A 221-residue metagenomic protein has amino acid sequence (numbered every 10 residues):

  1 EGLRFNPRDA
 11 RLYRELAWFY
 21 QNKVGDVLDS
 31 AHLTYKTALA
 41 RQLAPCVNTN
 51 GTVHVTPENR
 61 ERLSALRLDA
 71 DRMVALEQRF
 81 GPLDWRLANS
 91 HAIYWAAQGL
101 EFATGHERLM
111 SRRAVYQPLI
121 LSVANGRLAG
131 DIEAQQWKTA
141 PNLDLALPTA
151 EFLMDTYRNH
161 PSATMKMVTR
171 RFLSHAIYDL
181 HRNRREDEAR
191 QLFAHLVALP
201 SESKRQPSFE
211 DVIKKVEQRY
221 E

Functional and structural regions predicted by a protein language model:
E1-R8, Y13-S162, N183, D187-Y220: Short coil/linker segments at helix-helix boundaries
R11, T164, V168-F172: Residues within HEAT/ARM-like alpha-solenoid scaffolds
A17, S174-Y178: Conserved small-residue packing positions in alpha-helical repeats and bundles
S162-K166, Y178-D179: Generic recognition of flexible, low-complexity loop/linker segments
